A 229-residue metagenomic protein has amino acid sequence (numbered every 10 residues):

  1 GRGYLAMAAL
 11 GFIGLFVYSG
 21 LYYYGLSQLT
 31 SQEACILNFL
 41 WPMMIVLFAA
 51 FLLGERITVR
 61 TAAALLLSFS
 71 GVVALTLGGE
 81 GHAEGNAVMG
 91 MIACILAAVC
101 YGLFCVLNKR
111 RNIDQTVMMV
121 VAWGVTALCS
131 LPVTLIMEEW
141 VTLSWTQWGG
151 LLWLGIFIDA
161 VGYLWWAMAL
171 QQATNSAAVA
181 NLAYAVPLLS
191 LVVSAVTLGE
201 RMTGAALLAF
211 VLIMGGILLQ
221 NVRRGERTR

Functional and structural regions predicted by a protein language model:
G1, I13, G20, F69-G85 (+3 more regions): Membrane-interface helix-cap regions at the ends of transmembrane helices in multi-pass membrane proteins
G1-N38, A74, G155-T174: Specific transmembrane alpha-helical segments of multi-pass solute transporters/efflux pumps, especially DMT/EamA
G11-F16, G20, P42-L47, V73 (+6 more regions): Hydrophobic/small/kink-forming positions within alpha-helical transmembrane segments of polytopic membrane proteins
S19, A34-L40, L107-A127, D159-V196: Helix-helix packing/entry segments at the starts of transmembrane helices
Y23-W41, N86-V99, T146-D159, V211-I213: Structural signature of hydrophobic alpha-helical transmembrane segments
G25, F51-I57, R111, M118 (+3 more regions): Hydrophobic/aromatic residues within transmembrane alpha-helices of multi-pass small-molecule transporters
I45-L47, F51, H82-M137, L151 (+1 more regions): Transmembrane alpha-helical segments that form core, pore/gating elements of small-molecule transporters/exporters
F48, I57-G79, A97-A98, W123 (+3 more regions): Hydrophobic transmembrane alpha-helices of multi-pass small-molecule transport proteins
